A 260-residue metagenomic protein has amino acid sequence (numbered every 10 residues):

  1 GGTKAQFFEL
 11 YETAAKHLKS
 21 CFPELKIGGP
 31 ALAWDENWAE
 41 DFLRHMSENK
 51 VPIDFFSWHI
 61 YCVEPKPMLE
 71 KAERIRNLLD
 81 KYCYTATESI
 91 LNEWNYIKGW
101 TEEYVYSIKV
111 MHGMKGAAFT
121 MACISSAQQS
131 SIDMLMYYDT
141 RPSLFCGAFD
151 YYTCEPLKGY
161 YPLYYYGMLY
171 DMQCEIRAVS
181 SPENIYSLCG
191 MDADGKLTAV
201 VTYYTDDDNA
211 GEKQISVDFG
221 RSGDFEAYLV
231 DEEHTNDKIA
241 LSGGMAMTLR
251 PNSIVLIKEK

Functional and structural regions predicted by a protein language model:
G1-F55, H59-N77, T101-M121, F149-Y152: Active-site cleft segment of glycoside hydrolase catalytic domains centered on the general acid/base Glu
A14-L25, L78-A86, C123-M134, L169-M172: A structural motif corresponding to the C-terminal end of an alpha-helix and its immediate exit/capping segment
K26-G29, D54-W58, E88-E93, Q128 (+2 more regions): Structural recognition of the beta-strand scaffold that forms the well-ordered cores of secreted hydrolase catalytic
L32-E36, I60-P65, N95-K98, R141-L144 (+1 more regions): Solvent-exposed loop/turn segments at secondary-structure junctions within structured extracellular/periplasmic domains
E93-S187, A193: Aromatic/acidic polysaccharide-binding cleft in carbohydrate-active enzymes
S181-S222, N252: Carbohydrate-binding surface patches
D218-H234: Solvent-exposed beta-hairpin/edge-strand motifs
L241-K260: C-terminal beta-strand-rich structural cap/linker in extracellular carbohydrate-active enzymes
